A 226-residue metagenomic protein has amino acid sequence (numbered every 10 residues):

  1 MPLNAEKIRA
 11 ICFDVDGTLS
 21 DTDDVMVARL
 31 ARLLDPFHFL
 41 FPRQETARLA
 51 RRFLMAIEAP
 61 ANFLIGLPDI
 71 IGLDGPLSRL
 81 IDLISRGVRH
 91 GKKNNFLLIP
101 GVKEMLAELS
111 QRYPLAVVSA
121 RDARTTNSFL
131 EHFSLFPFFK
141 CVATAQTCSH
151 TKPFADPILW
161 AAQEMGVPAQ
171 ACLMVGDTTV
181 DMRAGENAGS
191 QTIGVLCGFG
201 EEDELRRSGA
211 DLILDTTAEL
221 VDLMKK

Functional and structural regions predicted by a protein language model:
M1-I11, A107, A123, N127-K226: Asp-based, Mg2+/Mn2+-dependent phosphohydrolase catalytic module
L3-P100, Q111: N-terminal helical cap/lid subdomain that shapes the substrate entry/recognition surface in HAD-like hydrolases
I11, T18, L80-S85, M105-E131: Substrate-recognition element of Asp-dependent hydrolases with the DxDx(T/V) motif
L19, L98, L115-V118, M174-V175 (+2 more regions): Conserved SAM-binding loop
R52-F53, K93-N94, P114-L115, Q146-T147 (+2 more regions): A generic structural signal for short
L64-I65, L115-V118, C141, Q146: N-terminal-biased segments
L77-I81, I99, K103-L106, F136 (+1 more regions): Short, structured helix-loop boundary elements
